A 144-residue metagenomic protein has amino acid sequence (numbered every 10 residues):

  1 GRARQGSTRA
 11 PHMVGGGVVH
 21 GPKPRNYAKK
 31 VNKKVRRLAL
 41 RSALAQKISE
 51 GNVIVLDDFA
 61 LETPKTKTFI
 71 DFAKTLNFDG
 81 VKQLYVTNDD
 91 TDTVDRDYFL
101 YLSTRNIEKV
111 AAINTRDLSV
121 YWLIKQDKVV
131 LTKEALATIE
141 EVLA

Functional and structural regions predicted by a protein language model:
R2-H20: Glycine/serine-rich anion-binding loops at beta->alpha junctions that coordinate negatively charged ligand groups
G21-A144: Extended polybasic, low-complexity segments that bind anionic RNA or targeting/receptor surfaces
